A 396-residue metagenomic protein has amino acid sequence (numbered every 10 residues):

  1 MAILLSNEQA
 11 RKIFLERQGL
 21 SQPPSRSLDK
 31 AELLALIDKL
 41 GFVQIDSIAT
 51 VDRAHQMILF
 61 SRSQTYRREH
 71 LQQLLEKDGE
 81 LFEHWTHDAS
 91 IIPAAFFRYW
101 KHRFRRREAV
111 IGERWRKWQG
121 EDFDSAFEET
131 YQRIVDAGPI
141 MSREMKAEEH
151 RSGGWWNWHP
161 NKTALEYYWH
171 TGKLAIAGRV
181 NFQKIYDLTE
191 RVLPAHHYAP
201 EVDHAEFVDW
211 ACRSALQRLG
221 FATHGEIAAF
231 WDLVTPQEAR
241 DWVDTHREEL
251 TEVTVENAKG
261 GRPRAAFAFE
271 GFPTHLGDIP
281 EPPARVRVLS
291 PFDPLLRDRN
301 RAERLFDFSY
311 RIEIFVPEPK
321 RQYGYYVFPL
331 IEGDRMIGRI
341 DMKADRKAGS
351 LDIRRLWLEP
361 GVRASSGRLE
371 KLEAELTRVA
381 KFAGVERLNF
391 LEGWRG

Functional and structural regions predicted by a protein language model:
M1-G396: Long, charged, low-complexity, helical-prone intrinsically disordered regions
